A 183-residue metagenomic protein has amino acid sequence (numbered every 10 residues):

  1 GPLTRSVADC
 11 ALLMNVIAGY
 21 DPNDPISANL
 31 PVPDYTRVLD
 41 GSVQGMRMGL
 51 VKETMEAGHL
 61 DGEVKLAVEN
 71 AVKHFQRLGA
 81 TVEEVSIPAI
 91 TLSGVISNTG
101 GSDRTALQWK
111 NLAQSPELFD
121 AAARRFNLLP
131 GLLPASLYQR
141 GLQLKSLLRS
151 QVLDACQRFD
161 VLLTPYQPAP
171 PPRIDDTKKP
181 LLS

Functional and structural regions predicted by a protein language model:
G1-L66: A short helix-breaking turn/cap at a secondary-structure junction
P22-A28, Q76-P88: Flexible, glycine/charged-enriched surface loops at secondary-structure junctions
I26-L30, V95, R140, P171-S183: Short, surface-exposed loop/helix-turn segments at secondary-structure junctions that function as lids/hinges flanking
R37-K52, T99-L153, Y166-A169, I174: Short helix-loop capping/hinge segments that flank enzyme active sites or metal/cofactor-binding pockets
K65-A80: Short helix-loop-beta junction
A80-I96, N127-L129: Short connector loops at secondary-structure junctions
